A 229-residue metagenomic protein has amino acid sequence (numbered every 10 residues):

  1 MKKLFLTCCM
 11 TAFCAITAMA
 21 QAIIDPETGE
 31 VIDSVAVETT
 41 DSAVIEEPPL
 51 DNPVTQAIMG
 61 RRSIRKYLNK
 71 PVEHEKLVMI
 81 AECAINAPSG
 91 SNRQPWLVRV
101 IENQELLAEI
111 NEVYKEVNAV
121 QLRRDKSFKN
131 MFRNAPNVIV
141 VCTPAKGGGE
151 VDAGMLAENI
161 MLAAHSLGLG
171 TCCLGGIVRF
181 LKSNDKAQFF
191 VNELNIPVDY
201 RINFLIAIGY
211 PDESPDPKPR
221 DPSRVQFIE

Functional and structural regions predicted by a protein language model:
M1-L4: Positively charged n-region of N-terminal signal peptides that target proteins for export
T7-T17: Bacterial N-terminal signal peptides
A18-E229: Acidic, surface-exposed loops and disordered segments
